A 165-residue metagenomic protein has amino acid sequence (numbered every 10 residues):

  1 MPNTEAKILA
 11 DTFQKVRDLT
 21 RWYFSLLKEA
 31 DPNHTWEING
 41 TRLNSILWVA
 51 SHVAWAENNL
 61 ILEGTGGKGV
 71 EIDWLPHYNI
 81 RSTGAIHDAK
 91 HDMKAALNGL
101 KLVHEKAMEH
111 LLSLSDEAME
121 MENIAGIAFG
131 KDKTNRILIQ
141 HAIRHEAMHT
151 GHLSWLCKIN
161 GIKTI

Functional and structural regions predicted by a protein language model:
M1-K7: Basic/polar N-terminal segments that are highly enriched at the extreme N-terminus, encompassing both cleavable
A10-Q14, D18-R21, P32-S82, E122-I165: Short, contiguous alpha-helical
F13, R17-T20, F24, L100 (+1 more regions): Hydrophobic alpha-helical core bundles mediating ligand binding, dimerization, or RNAP-core interactions
F24-A30: Short secondary-structure junctions
K28, L112-S115, C157: A structural signal for long alpha-helical coiled-coils and helix-turn connectors that form the cytosolic signaling
S82-E122, I137-A142: Acidic/histidine-rich alpha-helical segments that form the ligand environment of transition-metal centers
